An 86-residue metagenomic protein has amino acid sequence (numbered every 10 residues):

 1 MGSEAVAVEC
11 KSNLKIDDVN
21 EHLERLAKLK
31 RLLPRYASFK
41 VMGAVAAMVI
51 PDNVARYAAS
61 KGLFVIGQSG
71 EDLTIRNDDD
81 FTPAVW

Functional and structural regions predicted by a protein language model:
M1-A5, P34, V41, D78 (+1 more regions): Alpha-helical context
M1-K28, G43: Conserved catalytic cores of phosphodiester-cleaving nucleases, focusing on short active-site segments
N20-H22, K28-L32, V65-S69: Short, surface-exposed linear patches
K28-F39, S60: Arginine/glycine-rich "motif VI" loop of SF2 helicases in the C-terminal RecA-like domain
M42-W86: Domain-level recognition of nuclease-like catalytic cores that cleave nucleotide substrates
